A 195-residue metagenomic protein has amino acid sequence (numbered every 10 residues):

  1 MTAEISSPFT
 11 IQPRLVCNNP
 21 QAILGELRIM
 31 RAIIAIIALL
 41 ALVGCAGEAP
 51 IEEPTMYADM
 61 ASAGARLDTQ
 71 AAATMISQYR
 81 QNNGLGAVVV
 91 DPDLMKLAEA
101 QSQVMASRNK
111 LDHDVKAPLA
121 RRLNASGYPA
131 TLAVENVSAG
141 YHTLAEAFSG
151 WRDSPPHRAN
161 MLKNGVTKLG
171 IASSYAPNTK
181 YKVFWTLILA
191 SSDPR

Functional and structural regions predicted by a protein language model:
M1-V43: Sec-dependent bacterial lipoprotein signal peptides
P8-F9, G140, D193: Serine/proline-rich low-complexity intrinsically disordered segments, especially terminal tails, linkers
V43-S62: Bacterial Sec signal peptide processing site at the extreme N-terminus
A58-T69, Q81-V90, M105-K110, A133-S138 (+1 more regions): Second-shell loop/turn segments in exported
Q70-Q78, P92-Q103, R121, E135 (+4 more regions): Solvent-exposed, polar/charged alpha-helical surfaces in well-ordered, non-transmembrane soluble domains, broadly
N82-K96, N109-P118, V134, R158-N164 (+1 more regions): Surface-exposed patches in mature extracellular/periplasmic domains of secreted proteins
M95-H142: Short, surface-exposed glycine/acidic/tryptophan-bearing loops
T143-R195: Disulfide-stabilized extracellular recognition modules
